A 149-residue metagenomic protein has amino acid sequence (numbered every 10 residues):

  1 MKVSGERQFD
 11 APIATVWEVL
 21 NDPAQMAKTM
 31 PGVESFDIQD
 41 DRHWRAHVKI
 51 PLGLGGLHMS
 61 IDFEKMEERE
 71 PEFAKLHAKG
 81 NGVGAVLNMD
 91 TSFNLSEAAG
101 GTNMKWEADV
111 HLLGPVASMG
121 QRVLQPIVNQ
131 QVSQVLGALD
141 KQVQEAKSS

Functional and structural regions predicted by a protein language model:
M1-K49, S149: Hydrophobic ligand-binding cavity/cleft-lining segments
M1-S4, D109-S118: A short small-residue
A27, S35-R42, G53-K105, D109-H111: Hydrophobic-ligand binding "helix-grip"
G32-S35, L54-G56, S118-Q121, P126: Generic structural "secondary-structure junction" signal
E34-S35, W44, V83, Q134 (+1 more regions): Residue-level signal for alpha-helical context at structural boundaries
L113-S149: A conserved amphipathic terminal alpha-helix motif
